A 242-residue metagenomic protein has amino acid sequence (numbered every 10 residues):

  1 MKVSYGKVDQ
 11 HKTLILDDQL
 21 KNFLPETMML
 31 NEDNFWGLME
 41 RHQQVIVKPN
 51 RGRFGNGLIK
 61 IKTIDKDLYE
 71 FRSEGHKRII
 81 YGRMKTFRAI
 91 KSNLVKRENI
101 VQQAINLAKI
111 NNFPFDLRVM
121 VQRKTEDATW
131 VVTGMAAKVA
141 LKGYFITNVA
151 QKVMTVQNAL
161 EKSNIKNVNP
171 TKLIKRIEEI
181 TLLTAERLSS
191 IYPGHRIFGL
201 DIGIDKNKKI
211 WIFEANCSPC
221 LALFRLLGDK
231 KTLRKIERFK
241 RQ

Functional and structural regions predicted by a protein language model:
M1-I110: Active-site nucleotide/adenylate-binding loops and adjacent lid/helix of ATP-dependent enzymes
M1-V3, F115, A137-V139, Q151-M154 (+3 more regions): Charge-biased, low-complexity intrinsically disordered regions
M1-V3, V8, K12, I165-V168 (+5 more regions): C-terminal active-site "lid" helix and adjoining low-complexity regulatory extension at the edge of ATP-using catalytic
N56, F115-L117, L200: Change "...and in nucleic-acid phosphodiester-cleaving endonucleases..." to "...and in nucleic-acid processing enzymes
I64, M120-K124, G203-N207: Short beta-strand micro-motifs enriched in acidic
G75-M154: Phosphate-binding site of ATP-dependent enzymes
N93-I105, V131, L141-G203: A long amphipathic alpha-helix within ATP-dependent nucleotide-binding catalytic cores
